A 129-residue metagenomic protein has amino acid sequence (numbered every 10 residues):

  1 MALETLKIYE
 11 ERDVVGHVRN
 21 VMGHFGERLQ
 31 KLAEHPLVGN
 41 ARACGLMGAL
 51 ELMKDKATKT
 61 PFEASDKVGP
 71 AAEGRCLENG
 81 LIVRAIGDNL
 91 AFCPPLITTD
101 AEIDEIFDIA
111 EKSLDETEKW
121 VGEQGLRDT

Functional and structural regions predicted by a protein language model:
M1-T129: Conserved N-terminal phosphate-binding loop of PLP-dependent enzymes in the Aspartate aminotransferase
